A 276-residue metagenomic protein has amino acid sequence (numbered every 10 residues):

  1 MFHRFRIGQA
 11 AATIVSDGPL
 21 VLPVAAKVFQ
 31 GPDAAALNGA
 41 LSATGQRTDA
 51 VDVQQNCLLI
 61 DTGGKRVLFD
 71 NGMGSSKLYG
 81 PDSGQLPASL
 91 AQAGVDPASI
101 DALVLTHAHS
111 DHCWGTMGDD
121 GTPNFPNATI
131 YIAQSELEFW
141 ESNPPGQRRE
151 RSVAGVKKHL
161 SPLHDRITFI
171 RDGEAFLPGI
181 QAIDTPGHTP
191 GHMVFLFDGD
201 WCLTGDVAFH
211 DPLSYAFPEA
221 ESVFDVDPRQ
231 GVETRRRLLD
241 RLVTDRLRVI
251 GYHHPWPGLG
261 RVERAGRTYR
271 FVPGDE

Functional and structural regions predicted by a protein language model:
F2-Q92, V194-V207: Conserved beta-strand hairpin/beta-sheet module of binuclear metal-dependent hydrolase folds, prominently
D17-P19, N71-G74, A108, S135-E136 (+5 more regions): Active-site metal-binding loops of divalent metal-dependent hydrolases
V67-F69, V104, I130, W201-L203 (+1 more regions): Residue-level marker for buried hydrophobic side chains located in beta-strands that build the well-ordered beta-sheet
Y79-G80, W114-N124, R261-V262: Metal-dependent catalytic neighborhoods of phosphoester/phosphodiester hydrolases
G80, D198-D200, T204-E276: Cap/insert and terminal regions of metallo-dependent hydrolase folds
G84-V95, S99, P126-D184, Q230-R246: Metallo-beta-lactamase
I100-D111: Metallo-beta-lactamase
H112, Q181-V194: Active-site glycine- and acidic-residue-rich loops that bind and position anionic ligands or nucleotide-like cofactors
